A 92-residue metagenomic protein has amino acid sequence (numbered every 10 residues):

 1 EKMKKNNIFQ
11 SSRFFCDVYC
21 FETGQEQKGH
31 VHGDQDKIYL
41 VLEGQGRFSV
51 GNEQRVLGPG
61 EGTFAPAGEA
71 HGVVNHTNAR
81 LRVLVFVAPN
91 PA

Functional and structural regions predicted by a protein language model:
E1-G29, Q35, F86: A short glycine-rich, His/Asp/Glu-containing loop-to-beta-strand
F14, Q45, E53-R55: Well-ordered beta-strand scaffold positions
E26-K28, R47, T63, A67-V73: Histidine-centered metal-chelating micro-motifs
H32-G33, T77: Short glycine/proline-enriched turns and hinge-like loops at secondary-structure junctions
D34-D36, V41-G46: Glycine- and acidic-residue-biased ligand/ion/polar-headgroup-sensing regions
E43, G51, F86-A88: Cofactor-binding loop segments of dinucleotide-utilizing enzymes, especially the Rossmann-like FAD- and NAD(P)+-binding
E53-A67: Short acidic-glycine-tyrosine-enriched beta hairpin
A67-P91: Ligand-binding loop in jelly-roll beta-barrel domains
